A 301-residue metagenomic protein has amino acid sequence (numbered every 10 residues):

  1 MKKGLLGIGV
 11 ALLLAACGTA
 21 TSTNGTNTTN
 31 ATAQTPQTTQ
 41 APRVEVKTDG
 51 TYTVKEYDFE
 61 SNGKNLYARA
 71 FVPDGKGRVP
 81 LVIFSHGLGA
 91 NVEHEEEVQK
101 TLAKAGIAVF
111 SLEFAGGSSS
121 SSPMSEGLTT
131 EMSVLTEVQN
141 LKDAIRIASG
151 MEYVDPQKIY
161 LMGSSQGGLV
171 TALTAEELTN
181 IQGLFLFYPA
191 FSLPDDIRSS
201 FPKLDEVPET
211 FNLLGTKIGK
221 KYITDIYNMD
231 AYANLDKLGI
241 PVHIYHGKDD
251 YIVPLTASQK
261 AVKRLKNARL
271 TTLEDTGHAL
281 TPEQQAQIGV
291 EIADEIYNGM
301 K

Functional and structural regions predicted by a protein language model:
Q37-G75: N-terminal cap/lid segment of alpha/beta-hydrolase-fold proteins
V79, S85-A90: Active-site glycine-rich loops that stabilize anionic/oxyanionic intermediates across multiple enzyme folds
L88-K100: The serine-hydrolase catalytic nucleophile loop
T101-M124: Conserved alpha/beta-hydrolase
T130-E152: Alpha/beta-hydrolase active-site loop
L173-G219: Hydrolase active-site cap/lid region
L238-G239, I244-H246, D250: Short beta-strand/loop motif that positions the catalytic acidic residue of the alpha/beta-hydrolase fold
T276-Q287: Catalytic histidine-centered segment of alpha/beta-hydrolase-like enzymes
